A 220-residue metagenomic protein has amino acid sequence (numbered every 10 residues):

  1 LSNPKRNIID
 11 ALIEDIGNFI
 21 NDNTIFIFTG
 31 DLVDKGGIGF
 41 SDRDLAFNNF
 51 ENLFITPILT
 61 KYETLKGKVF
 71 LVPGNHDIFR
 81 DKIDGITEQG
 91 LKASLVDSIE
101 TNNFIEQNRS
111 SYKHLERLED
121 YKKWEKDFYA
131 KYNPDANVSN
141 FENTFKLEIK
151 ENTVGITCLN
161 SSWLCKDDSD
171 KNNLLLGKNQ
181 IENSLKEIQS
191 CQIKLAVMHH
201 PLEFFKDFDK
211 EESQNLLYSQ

Functional and structural regions predicted by a protein language model:
L1, G30-V33, N75-H76, S161-W163 (+1 more regions): Active-site metal-binding loops of divalent metal-dependent hydrolases
L1-N49, F54-G67, F79-R80, N183-S190: N-terminal active-site segment of His-dependent metallophosphoesterases
N7-I8, D120-K123, E212: Exposed alpha-helical structural elements
I9, A46-N48, Q89-K92, L175-N179 (+1 more regions): Short, low-complexity, polar/charged sequence segments that are solvent-exposed and flexible
F19-D22, S139-Q220: His/acidic metal-ligating clusters that form di-metal
T24-G30, E63-N75, K194-H200, Y218-Q220: Active-site neighborhood of phospho(di)ester-bond hydrolases with catalytic His/Asp-centered motifs
F40, I83-G85, F208-D209: Short coil/turn segments at secondary-structure boundaries
N48-L175: Extended active-site neighborhood of metal-dependent phosphoesterases/phosphodiesterases
